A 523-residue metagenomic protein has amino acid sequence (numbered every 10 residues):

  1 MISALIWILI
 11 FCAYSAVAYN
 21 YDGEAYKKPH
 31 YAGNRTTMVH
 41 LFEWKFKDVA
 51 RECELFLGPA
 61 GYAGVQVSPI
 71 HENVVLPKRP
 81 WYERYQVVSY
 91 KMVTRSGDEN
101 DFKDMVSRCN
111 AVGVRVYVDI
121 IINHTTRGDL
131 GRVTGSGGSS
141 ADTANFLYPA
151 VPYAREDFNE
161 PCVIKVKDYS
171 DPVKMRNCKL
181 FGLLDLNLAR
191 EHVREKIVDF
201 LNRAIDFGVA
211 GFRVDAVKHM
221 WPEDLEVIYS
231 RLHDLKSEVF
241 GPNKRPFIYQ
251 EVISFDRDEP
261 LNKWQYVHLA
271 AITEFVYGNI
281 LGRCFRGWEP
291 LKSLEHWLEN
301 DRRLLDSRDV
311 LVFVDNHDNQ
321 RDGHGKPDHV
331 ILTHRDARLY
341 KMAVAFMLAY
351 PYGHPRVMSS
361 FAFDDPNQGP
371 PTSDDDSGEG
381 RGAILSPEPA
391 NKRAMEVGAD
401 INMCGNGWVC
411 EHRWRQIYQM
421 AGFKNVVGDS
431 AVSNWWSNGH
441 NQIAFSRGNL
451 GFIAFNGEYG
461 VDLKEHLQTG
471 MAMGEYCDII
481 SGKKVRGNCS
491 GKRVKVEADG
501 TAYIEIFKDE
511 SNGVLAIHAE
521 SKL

Functional and structural regions predicted by a protein language model:
M1-A4: Bacterial N-terminal signal peptides that target proteins for export
W7-T37, E52-G58, Y62, P69-H71 (+7 more regions): Active-site-proximal helices and loops of the catalytic beta/alpha 8
Y21-H40, Y169-L186: N-terminal small/glycine-rich loop or linker at the start of catalytic domains across soluble metabolic enzymes
M38-K47, L183-E195: Active-site mouth loops of central-metabolism enzymes
L41-E43, M92-T94, A216: Short glycine-centered, acidic/aromatic-flanked micro-motifs in structured strand/loop junctions that mark active-site
T134-K179, L183: Core domains of carbohydrate- and sulfate-ester-processing enzymes
R176-N177, E195, R302-L305: Short hydrophobic/aromatic segments of transmembrane alpha-helices and their interfaces
